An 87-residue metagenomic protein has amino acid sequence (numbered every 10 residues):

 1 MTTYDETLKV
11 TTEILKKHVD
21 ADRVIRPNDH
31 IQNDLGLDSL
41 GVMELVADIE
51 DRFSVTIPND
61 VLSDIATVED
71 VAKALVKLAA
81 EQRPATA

Functional and structural regions predicted by a protein language model:
M1-V24, A79-A87: Thiotemplate assembly-line natural product biosynthesis machinery
V24, N28-L35: N-terminal helix-turn-helix DNA-binding core of bacterial DNA-binding proteins
G41: Two-component histidine kinase catalytic core, primarily the HATPase_c
D60-D70: AMP-binding/adenylate-forming catalytic domain of the ANL superfamily
V68-Q82: C-terminal structural segments of small proteins and small subunits
